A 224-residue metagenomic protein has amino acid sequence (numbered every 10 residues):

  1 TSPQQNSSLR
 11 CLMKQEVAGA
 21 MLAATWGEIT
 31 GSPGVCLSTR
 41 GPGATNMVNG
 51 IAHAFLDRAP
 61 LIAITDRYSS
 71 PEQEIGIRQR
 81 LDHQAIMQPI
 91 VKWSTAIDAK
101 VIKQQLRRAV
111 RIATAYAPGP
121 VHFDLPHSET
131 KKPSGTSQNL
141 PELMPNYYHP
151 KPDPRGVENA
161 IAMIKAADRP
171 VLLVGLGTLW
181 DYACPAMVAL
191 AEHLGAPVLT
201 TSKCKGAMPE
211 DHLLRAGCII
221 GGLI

Functional and structural regions predicted by a protein language model:
T1-I224: N-terminal alpha/beta PP-like core and its mobile active-site loop of ThDP/TPP-dependent enzymes
